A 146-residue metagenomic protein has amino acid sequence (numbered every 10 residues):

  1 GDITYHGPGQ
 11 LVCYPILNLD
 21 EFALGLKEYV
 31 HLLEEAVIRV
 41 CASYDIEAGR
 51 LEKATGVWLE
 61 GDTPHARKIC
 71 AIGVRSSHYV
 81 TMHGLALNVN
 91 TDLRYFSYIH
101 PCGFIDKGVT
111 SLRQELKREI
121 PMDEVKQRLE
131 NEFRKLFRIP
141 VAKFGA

Functional and structural regions predicted by a protein language model:
I3-Y5, P15-A146: Catalytic beta-strand/loop module used to bind and position nucleotide/cofactor moieties in cofactor-attachment
P8: TRNA-recognition modules of translation machinery and tRNA-sensing kinases, especially anticodon-binding
